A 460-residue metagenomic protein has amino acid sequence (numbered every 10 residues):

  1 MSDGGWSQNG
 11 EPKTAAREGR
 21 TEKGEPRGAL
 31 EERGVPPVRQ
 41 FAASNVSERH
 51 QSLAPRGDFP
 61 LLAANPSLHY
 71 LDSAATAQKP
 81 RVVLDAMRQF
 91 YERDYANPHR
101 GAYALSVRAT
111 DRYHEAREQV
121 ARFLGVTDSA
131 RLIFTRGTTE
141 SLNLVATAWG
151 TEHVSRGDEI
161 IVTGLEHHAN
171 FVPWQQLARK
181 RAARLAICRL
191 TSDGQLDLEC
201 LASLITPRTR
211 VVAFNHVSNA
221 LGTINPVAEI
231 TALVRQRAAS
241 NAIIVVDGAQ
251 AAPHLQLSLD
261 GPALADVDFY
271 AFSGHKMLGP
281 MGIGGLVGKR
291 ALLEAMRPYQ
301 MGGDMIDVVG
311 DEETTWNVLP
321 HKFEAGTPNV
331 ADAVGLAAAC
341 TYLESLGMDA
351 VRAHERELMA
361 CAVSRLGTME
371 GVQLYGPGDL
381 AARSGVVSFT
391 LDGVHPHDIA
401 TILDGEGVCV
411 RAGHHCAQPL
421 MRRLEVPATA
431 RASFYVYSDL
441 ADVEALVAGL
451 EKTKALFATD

Functional and structural regions predicted by a protein language model:
S2, S7-A15, G19-G28: Short polybasic linear motifs
D3-N9, A42-D460: Pyridoxal 5′-phosphate
R17-R20, R27, R33, R39 (+1 more regions): Basic polycationic patches enriched in arginine
